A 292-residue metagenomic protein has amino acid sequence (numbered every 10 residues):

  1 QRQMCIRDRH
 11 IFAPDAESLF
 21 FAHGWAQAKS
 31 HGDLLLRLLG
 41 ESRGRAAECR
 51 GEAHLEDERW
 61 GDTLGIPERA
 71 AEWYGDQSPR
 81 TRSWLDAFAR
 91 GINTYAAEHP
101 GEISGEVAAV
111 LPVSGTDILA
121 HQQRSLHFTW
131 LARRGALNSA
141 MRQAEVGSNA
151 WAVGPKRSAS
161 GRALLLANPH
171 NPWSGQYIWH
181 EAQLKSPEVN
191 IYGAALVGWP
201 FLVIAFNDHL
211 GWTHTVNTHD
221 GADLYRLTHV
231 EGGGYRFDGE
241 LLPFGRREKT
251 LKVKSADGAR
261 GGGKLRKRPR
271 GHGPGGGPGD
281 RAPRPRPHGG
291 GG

Functional and structural regions predicted by a protein language model:
Q1-Q3, D8-G175, E188, G193-A195 (+3 more regions): Substrate-recognition/specificity elements adjacent to catalytic centers across diverse enzyme folds
F21-G24, G175-I178, G221-T228: A short, polar/proline- and glycine-enriched secondary-structure boundary/capping micro-motif
I178-P187: A short alpha/beta connector and helix-capping loop motif
N190-Y192, L196-G258: Compact, glycine/acidic-enriched structural inserts
Y235-G290: Extended, loop-rich substrate-binding clefts of extracytoplasmic carbohydrate-active enzymes
